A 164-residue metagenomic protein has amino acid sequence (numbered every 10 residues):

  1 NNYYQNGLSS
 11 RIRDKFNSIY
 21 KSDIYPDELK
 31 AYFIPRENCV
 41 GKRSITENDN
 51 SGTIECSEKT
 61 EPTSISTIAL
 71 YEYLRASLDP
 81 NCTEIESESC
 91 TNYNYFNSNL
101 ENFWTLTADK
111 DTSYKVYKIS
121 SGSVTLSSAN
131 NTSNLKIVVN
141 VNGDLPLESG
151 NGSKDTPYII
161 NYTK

Functional and structural regions predicted by a protein language model:
N1-K164: Collagenous Gly-X-Y triple-helix signature in extracellular proteins
